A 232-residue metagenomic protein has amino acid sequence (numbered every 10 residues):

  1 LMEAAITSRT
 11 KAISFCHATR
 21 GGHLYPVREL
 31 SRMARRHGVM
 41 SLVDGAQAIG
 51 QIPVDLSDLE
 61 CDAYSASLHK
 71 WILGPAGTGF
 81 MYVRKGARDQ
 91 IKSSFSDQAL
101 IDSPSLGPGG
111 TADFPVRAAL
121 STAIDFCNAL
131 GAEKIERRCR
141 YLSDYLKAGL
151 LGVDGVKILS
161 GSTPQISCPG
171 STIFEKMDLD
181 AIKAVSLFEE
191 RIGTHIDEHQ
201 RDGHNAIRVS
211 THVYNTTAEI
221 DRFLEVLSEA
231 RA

Functional and structural regions predicted by a protein language model:
L1-A232: Pyridoxal 5′-phosphate
